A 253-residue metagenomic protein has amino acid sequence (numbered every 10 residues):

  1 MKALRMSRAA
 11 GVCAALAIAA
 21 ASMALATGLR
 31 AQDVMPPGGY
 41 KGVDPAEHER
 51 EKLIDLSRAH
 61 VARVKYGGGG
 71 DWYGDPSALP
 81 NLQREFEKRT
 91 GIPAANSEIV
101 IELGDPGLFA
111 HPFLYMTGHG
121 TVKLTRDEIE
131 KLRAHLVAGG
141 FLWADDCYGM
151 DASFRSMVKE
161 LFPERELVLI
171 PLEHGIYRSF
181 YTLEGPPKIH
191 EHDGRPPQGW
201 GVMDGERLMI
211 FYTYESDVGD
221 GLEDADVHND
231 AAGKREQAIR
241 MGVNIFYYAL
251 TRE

Functional and structural regions predicted by a protein language model:
M1-R8: N-terminal secretory signal peptides that target proteins for export/translocation
G11-A24: Bacterial N-terminal signal peptides
L29-F113, H119-G120, M209, D217-E253: Aromatic-Pro/Gly-enriched surface loop or interdomain linker that acts as a lid/target-recognition segment
P36-K41, D151-D226, K234-V243: An acidic, glycine-rich "communication" segment
V61, F113-A152: Short alpha-beta junction capping motif
Y66-G70, H119-K123, L142, C147-A152 (+2 more regions): Solvent-exposed loop/turn segments at secondary-structure junctions within structured extracellular/periplasmic domains
P76-Q83, I129, R133, D151 (+3 more regions): Extracytoplasmic/secreted envelope proteins and their assembly/folding machinery, especially bacterial periplasmic
I92-E102, A144-C147, R165-E173: Surface-exposed patches in mature extracellular/periplasmic domains of secreted proteins
